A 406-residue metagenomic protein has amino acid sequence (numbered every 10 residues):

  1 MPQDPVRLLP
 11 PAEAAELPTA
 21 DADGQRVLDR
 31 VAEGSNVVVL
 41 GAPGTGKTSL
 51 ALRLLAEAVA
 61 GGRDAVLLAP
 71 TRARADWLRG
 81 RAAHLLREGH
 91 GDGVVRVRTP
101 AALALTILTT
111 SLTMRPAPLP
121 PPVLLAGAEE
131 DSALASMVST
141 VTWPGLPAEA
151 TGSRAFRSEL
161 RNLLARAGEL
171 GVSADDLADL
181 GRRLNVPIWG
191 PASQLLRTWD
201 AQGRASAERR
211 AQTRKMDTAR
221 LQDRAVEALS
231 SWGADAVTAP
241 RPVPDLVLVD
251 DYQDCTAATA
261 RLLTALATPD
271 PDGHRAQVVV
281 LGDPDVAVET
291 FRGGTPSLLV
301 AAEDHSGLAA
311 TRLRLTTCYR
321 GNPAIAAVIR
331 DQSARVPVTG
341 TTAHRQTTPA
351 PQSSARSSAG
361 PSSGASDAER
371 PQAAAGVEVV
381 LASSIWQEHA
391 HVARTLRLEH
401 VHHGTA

Functional and structural regions predicted by a protein language model:
M1-P118, A327-R330, H402: P-loop NTPase Walker
R7-L40, S49, R96, A126-E130 (+2 more regions): Conserved helicase NTPase motor core
D23-R26, A32-V59, L308-T311, T317-A406: Helicase P-loop NTPase motor core
L54-A58, R81, L262, L266 (+2 more regions): Hydrophobic residues on the short alpha-helix immediately C-terminal to a glycine-rich phosphate/catalytic loop
G61-D64, D92-V94, H274-Q277, D283-P284 (+2 more regions): Short glycine-/polar-rich loops that comprise or flank the Walker A/P-loop and associated switch/sensor motifs
G62-D64, L85-V94, S111-A126, T140-T151 (+4 more regions): Short, polar/flexible loop-turn hinges at active-site or ligand-entry regions and domain interfaces
M114-Q194, R312, C318: ATP-hydrolysis module of ASCE/P-loop NTPase motor domains, specifically the Walker B Asp-Glu catalytic pair
